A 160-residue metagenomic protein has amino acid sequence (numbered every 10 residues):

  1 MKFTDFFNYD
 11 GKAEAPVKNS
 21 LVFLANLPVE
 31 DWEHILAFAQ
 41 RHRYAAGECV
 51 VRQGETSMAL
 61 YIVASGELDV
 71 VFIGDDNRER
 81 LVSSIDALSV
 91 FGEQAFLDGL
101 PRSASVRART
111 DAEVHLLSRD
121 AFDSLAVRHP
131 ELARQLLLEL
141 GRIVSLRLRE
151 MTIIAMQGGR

Functional and structural regions predicted by a protein language model:
M1-R160: Cytosolic regulatory regions built on CNB/CRP/Popeye-like sensor folds
